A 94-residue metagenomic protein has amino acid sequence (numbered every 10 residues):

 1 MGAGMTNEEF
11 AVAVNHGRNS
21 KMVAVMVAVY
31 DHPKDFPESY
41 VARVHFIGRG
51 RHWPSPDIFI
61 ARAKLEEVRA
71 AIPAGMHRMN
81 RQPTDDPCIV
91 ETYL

Functional and structural regions predicted by a protein language model:
M1-M5, L94: Short intrinsically disordered terminal tails
G4-S39, P73-A74: Short N-terminal "domain-start" leader segments that mark the transition from disordered tails or signal peptides into
S20, H45, R51, N80-P83: Small/flexible residues
H32, I47-R49, A63-L65: Generic structural motif
F36-P56: A short, structured beta-strand/loop element
I47-R51, A70, P87-V90: Cysteine-rich, disulfide-bonded extracellular modules and peptides in secreted proteins and receptor ectodomains
P56-Q82: A short, charged, amphipathic alpha-helix used as a generic interaction element across diverse proteins
R78-L94: Short, mixed-charge low-complexity intrinsically disordered segments
